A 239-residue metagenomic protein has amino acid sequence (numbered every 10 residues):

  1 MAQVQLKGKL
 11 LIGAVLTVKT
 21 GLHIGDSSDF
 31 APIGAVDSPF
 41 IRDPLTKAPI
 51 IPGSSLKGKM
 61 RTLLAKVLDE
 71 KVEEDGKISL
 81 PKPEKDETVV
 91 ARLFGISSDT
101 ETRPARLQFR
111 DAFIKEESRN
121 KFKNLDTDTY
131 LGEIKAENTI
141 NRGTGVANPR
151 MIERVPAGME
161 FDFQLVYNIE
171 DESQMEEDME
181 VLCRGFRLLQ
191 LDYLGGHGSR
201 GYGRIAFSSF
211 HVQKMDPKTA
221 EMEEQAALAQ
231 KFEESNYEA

Functional and structural regions predicted by a protein language model:
M1-A136, T144-A239: RNA-binding basic/glycine-rich loop and surface signature characteristic of RAMP-family CRISPR effectors
